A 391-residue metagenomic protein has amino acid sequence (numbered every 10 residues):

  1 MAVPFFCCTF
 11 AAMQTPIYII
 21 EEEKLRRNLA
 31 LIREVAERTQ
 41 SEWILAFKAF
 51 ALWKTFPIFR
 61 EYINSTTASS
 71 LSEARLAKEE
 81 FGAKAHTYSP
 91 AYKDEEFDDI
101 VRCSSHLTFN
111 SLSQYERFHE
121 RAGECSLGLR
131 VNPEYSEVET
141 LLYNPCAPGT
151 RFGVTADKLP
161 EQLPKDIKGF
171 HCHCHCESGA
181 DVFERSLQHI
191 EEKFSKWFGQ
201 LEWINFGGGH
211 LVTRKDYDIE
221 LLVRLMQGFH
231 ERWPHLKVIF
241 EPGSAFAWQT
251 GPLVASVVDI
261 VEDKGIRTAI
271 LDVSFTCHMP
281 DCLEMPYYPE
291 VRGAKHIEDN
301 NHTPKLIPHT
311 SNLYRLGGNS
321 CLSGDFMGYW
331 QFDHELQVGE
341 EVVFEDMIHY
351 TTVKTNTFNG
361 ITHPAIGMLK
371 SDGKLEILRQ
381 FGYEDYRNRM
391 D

Functional and structural regions predicted by a protein language model:
M1-F5: Intrinsic disorder/low-complexity segments
C8-T9: Short, positively charged and aromatic/hydrophobic N-terminal segments
A12-R33, R38-E42, F50-L52, R60-Y62: Conserved N-terminal beta1-alpha1 strand-loop-helix module at the mouth
L25, K48, A77, L129 (+5 more regions): Conserved, mostly hydrophobic/aromatic
S41-W203, Y217, R232: Active-site-proximal beta-alpha core segment in soluble small-molecule metabolic enzymes
G179-R185, T213-L222, Q249-A255, D259 (+1 more regions): Short glycine/threonine-rich loop-to-helix capping motif typified by GTGT followed within a few residues by an Asp-Pro
E191-A245, Q249: Acidic, glycine-rich loop-and-beta core segments that form the ion-binding/anion-interacting portion of active sites
P242-D391: Charged (often Lys/Glu-rich) extended helix/loop segments that serve as interaction or gating elements
